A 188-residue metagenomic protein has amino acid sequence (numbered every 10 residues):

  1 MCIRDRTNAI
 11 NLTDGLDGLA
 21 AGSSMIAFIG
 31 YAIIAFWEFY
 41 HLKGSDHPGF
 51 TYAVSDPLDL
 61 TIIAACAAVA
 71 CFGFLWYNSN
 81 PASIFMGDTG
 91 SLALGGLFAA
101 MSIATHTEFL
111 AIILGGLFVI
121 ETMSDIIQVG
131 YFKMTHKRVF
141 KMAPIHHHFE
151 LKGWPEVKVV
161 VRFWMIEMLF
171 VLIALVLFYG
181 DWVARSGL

Functional and structural regions predicted by a protein language model:
R4-N8, L12-L188: Alpha-helical transmembrane segments
